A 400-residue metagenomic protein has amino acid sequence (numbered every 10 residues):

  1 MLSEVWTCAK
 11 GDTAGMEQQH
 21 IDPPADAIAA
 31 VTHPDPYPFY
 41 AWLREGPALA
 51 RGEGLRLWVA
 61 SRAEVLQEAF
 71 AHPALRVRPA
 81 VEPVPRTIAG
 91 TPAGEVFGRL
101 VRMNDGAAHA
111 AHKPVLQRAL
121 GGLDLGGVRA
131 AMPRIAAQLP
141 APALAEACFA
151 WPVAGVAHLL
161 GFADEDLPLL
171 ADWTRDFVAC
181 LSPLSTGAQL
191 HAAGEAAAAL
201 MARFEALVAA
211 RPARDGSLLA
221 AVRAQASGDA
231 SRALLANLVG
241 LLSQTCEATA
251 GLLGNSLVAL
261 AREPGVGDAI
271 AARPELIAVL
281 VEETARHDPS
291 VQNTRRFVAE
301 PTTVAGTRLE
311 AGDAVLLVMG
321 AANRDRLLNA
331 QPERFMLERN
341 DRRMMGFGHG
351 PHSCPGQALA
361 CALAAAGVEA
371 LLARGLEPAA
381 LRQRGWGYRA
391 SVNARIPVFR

Functional and structural regions predicted by a protein language model:
W6-L144, V153-A171, R175-L184, H191-G194 (+1 more regions): Active-site substrate-recognition loop segments, prototypically the cytochrome P450 B′-helix/B-C loop
Y40, C361-R400: Cytochrome P450 proximal C-terminal region
H158-E165, L252, S256-A272, A321-L327 (+1 more regions): Cytochrome P450
D172-G228: Cytochrome P450 catalytic core segment centered on helix I
R232, A278, E282, A321-A362: Cytochrome P450 heme-binding Cys-pocket and its upstream "meander" loop
N237-L238, C246-A269, A358-A373: Cytochrome P450 catalytic-core helices
A271-T307: Conserved cytochrome P450 K-helix E-x-x-R motif and the immediately C-terminal K′/meander segment
